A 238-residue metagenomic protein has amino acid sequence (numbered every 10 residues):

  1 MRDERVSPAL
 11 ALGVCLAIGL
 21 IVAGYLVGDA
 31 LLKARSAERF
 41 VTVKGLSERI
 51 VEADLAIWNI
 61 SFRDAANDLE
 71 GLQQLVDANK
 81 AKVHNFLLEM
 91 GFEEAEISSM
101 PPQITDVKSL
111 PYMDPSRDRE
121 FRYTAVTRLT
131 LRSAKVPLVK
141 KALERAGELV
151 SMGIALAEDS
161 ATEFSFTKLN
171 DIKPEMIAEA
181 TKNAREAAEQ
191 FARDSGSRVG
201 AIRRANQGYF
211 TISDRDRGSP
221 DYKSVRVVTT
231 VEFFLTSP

Functional and structural regions predicted by a protein language model:
R2-P238: Short, charged, surface-exposed interaction patches
